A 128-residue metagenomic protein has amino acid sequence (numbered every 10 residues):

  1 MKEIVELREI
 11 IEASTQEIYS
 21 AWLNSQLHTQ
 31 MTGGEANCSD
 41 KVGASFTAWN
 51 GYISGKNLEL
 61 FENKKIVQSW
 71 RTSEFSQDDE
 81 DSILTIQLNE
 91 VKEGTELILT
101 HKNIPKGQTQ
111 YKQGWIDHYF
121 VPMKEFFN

Functional and structural regions predicted by a protein language model:
M1-N37: Hydrophobic ligand-binding cavity/cleft-lining segments
T29, N37, T47, G51-K92 (+2 more regions): Hydrophobic-ligand binding "helix-grip"
N103-N128: A conserved amphipathic terminal alpha-helix motif
